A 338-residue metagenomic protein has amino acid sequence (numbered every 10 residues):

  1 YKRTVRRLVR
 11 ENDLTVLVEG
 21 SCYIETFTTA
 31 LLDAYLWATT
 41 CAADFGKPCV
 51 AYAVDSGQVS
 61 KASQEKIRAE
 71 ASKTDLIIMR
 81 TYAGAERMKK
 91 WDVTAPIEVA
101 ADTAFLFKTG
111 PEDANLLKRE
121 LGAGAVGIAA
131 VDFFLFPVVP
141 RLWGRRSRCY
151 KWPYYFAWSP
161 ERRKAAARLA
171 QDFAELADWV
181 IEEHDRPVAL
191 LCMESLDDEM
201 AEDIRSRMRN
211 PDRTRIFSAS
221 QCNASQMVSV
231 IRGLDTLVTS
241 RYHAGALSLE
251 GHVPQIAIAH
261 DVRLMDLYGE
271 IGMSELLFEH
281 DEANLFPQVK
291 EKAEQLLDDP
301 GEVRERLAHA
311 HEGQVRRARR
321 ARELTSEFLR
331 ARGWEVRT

Functional and structural regions predicted by a protein language model:
Y1-T338: Active-site anion-handling motifs in enzyme catalytic cores
